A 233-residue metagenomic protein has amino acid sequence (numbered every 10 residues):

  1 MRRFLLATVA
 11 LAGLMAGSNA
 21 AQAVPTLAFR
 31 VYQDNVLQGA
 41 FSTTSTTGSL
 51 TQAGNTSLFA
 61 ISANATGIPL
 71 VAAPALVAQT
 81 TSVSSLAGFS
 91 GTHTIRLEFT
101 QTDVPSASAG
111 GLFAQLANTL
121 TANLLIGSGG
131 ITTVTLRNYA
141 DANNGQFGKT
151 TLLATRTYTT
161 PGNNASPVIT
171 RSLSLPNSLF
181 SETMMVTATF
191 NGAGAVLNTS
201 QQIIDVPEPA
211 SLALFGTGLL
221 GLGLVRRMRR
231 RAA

Functional and structural regions predicted by a protein language model:
M1-A20, L212-A233: C-terminal cell-surface anchoring/sorting signal
V24-D205: Helix-boundary and membrane-interface capping/anchor signal
I204-A213: C-terminal cell-surface addressing/anchoring modules of secreted/extracellular proteins
